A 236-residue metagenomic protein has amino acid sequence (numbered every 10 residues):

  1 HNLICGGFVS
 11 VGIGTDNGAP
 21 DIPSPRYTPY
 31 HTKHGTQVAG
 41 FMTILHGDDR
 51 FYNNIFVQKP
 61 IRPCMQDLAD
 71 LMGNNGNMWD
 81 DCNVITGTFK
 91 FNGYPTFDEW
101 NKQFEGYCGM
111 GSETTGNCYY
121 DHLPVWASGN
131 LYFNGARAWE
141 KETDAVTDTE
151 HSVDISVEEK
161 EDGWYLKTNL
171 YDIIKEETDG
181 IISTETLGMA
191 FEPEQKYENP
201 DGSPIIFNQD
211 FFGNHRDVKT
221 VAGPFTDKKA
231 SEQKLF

Functional and structural regions predicted by a protein language model:
H1-G180: Glycine- and acidic/polar-rich repeat regions and solenoidal domains
T43, V153-T226: C-terminal accessory segments
P224-L235: A short, polar/charged loop-to-alpha-helix boundary motif
